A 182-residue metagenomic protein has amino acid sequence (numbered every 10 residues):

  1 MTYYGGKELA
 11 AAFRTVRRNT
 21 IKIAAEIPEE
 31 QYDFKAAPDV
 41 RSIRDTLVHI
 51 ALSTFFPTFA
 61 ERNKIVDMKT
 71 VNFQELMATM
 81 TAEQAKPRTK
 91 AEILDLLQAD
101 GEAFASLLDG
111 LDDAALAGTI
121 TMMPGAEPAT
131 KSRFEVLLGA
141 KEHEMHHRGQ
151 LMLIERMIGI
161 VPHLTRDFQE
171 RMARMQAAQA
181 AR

Functional and structural regions predicted by a protein language model:
M1-E8, S53-A129, I158-R182: Short, helix-capping/interhelical loops that line the mouth of catalytic, cofactor-, or ligand-binding pockets
Y4, A11, A37-D45, P87-A91 (+2 more regions): Residues at secondary-structure transition points
A10-E29, D33: Mature N-terminal segment immediately following signal peptide/propeptide cleavage in secreted/periplasmic
F13-T20, I43-T58, L94-F104, L137-L151: Alpha-helical transition-metal enzyme core signature, strongest for iron centers
Q31-A36, A117: Surface-exposed patches in mature extracellular/periplasmic domains of secreted proteins
A129-T130, H146: Extracellular/periplasmic catalytic domains that process cell-envelope and extracellular macromolecules
